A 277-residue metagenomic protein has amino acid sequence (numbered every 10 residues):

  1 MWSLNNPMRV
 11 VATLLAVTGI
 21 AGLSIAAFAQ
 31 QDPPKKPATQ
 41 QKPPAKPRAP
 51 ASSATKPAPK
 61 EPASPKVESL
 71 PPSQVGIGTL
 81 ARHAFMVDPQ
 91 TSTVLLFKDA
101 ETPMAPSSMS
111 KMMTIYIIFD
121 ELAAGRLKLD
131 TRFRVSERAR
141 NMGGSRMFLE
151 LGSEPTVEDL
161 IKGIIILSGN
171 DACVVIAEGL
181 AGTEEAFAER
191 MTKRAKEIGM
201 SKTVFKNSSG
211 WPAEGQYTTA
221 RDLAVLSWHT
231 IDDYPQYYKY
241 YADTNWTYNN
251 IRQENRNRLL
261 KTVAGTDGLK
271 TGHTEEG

Functional and structural regions predicted by a protein language model:
W2-L15: Bacterial N-terminal signal peptides that target proteins for export
W2-S3, A27-K36: N-terminal acidic, proline/glycine-rich, low-complexity intrinsically disordered segments
S3, S24, S52-S53: Serine residues within intrinsically disordered or low-complexity segments
V10-V11, G19, K66, S73: Terminal low-complexity, poorly structured segments
T18-F28: C-terminal segment of classical bacterial N-terminal signal peptides
K35-K36, K42-A49, S53-R221, W228-D232: Active-site-adjacent loops and short helices of periplasmic peptidoglycan-processing enzymes
S201-V204, P212-G277: Domain-terminus/edge residues, biased toward the C-terminal soluble/receptor-binding domains of extracytoplasmic
